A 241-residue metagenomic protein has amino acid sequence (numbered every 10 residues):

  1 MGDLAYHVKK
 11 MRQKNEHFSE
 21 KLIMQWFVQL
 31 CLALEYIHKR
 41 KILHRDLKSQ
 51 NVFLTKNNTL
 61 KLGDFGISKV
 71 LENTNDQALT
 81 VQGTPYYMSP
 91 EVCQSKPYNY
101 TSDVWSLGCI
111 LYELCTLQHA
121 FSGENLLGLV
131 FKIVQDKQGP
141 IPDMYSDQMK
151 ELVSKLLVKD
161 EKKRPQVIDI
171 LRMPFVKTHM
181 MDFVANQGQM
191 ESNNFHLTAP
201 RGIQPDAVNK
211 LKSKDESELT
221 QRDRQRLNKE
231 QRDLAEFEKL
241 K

Functional and structural regions predicted by a protein language model:
W26-F27: Activation segment signature within eukaryotic-like protein kinase domains
L32-I42: Protein kinase catalytic-loop region centered on the HRD/HxD motif
D103: Conserved catalytic-loop aspartate of Hanks-type protein kinases
T116-H119: Structural helix C-cap motif within protein kinase domains
V158-K163, I168-F183: Terminal C-lobe "cap" of eukaryotic-type protein kinase domains
H179-K241: Intrinsically disordered, low-complexity regulatory tails/linkers of eukaryotic serine/threonine protein kinases
